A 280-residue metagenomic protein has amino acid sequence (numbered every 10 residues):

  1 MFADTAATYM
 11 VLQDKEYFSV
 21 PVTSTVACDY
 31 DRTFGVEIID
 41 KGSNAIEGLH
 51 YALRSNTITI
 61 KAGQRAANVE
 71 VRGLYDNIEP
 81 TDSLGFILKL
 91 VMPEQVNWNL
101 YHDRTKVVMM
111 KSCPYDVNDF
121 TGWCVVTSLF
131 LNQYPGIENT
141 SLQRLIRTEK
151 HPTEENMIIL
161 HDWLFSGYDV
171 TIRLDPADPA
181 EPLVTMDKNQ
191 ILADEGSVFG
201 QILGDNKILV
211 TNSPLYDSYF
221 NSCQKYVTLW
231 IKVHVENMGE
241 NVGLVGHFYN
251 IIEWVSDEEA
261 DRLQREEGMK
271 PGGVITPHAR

Functional and structural regions predicted by a protein language model:
M1-L129, D261-R280: Acidic/polar, low-complexity intrinsically disordered N-terminal segments immediately downstream of a Sec signal
S112-R280: Ser/Thr/Gly/Pro-rich, low-complexity flexible regions
